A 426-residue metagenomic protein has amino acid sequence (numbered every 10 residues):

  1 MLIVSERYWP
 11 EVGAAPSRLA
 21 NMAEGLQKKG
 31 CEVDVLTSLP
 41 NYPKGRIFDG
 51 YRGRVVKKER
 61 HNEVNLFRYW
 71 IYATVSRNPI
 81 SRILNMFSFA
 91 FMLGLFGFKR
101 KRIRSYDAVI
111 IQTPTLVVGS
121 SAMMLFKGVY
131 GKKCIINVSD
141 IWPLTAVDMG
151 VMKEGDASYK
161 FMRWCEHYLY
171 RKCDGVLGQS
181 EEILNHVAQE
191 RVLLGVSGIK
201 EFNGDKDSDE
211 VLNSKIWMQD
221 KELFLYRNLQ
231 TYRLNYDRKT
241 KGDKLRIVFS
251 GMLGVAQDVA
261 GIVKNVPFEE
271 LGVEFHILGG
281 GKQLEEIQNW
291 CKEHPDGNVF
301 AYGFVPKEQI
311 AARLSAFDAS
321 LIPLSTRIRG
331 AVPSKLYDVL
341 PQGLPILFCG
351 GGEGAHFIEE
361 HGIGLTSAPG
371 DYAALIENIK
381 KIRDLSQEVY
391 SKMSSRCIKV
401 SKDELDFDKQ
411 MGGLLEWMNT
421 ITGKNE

Functional and structural regions predicted by a protein language model:
M1-E59, R227, G261-E270, E426: N-terminal subdomain of nucleotide-sugar transferases
F98, V117-S120, M124-Y130, D156-V176: Membrane-proximal helix-turn-helix segments that form the acceptor-binding/catalytic region of lipid-linked
R163, H167-D220: A short, active-site helix/loop in glycosyltransferases that binds the activated sugar's phosphate group
Q230, K241-Q257, I262-V266, H276 (+1 more regions): Conserved donor-binding/catalytic core segment of Leloir-type glycosyltransferases
K244, V273-G279, L284-A311: Nucleotide-activated donor-binding/catalytic signature segment of Leloir-type glycosyltransferases, i.e., the conserved
Q257, P306-A312, D318-L340, L347-F357: Nucleotide-sugar-dependent
E353-K381: Change "using UDP/GDP/dTDP sugars" to "using nucleotide sugars
G370, A374, Q387-M418: A charged, aromatic-enriched C-terminal amphipathic alpha-helix characteristic of glycosyltransferases across folds
